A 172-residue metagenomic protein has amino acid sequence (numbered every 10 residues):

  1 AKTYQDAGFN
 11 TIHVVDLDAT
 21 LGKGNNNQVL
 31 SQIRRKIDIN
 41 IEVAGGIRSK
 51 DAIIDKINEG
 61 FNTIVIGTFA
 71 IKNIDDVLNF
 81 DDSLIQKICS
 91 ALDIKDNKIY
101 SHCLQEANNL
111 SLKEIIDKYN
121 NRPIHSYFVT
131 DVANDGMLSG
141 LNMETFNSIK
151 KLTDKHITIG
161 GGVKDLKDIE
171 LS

Functional and structural regions predicted by a protein language model:
Y4, I12, K56, S90 (+3 more regions): Conserved, mostly hydrophobic/aromatic
D6-N10, Y119-H125, L152-K155: A structural motif corresponding to the C-terminal end of an alpha-helix and its immediate exit/capping segment
T11-V29, T68, F128-S139: Glycine-rich, proline-tolerant flexible connector loops at the mouths of alpha/beta enzymes
I12-V14, I41-G45, I64-I66, I88-L92 (+2 more regions): Hydrophobic faces of well-ordered beta-strands that scaffold small-molecule active sites in alpha/beta enzyme cores
G22-N25, G45-R48, K72, S111 (+2 more regions): Short secondary-structure boundary/capping elements
G24-S31, Q105-E114, S139-N147: Charged helix-capping and loop-helix junction motifs
Q28, I37-I64, D76, E144-S172: Catalytic cores of alpha/beta
I54-I57, F61-D135: Conserved anion-binding
